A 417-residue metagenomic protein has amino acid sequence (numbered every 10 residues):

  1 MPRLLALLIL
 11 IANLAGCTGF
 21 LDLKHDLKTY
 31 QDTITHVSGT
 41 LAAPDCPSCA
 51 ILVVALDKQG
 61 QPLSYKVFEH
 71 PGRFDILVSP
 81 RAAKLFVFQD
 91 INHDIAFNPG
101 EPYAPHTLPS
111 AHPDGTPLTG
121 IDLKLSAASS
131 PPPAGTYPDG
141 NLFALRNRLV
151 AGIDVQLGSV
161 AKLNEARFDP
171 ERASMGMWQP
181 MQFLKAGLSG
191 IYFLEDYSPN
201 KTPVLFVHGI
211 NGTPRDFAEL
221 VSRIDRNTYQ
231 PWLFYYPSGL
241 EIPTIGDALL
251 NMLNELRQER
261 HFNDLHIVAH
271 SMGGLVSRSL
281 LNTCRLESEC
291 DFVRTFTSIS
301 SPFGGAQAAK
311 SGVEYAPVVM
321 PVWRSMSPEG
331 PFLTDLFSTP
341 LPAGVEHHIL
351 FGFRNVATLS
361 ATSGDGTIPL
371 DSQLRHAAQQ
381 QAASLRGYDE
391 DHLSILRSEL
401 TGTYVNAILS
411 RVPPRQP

Functional and structural regions predicted by a protein language model:
M1-L4: Positively charged n-region of N-terminal signal peptides that target proteins for export
A6-A15: Bacterial N-terminal signal peptides
C17-D22, Y30-R73, L77-P80, F86-V204 (+3 more regions): Flexible, membrane-associating and regulatory peripheral segments of lipid-active enzymes
Y197-D264: Active-site catalytic motif of lipid deacylating hydrolases and related acyltransferases
P203-F206, Q230-F234, H266-I267, T295-I299 (+1 more regions): Structural recognition of the beta-strand scaffold that forms the well-ordered cores of secreted hydrolase catalytic
E219, R278-T283: Active-site signature of alpha/beta-hydrolase-fold catalytic machinery across serine- and Asp/Cys-nucleophile hydrolases
V268-A269, G273-S277, S300: Gly/Ala-rich beta-loop-alpha elbow adjacent to hydrolase catalytic centers
N282-P417: Helical cap/lid subdomain of alpha/beta-hydrolase-fold lipid enzymes that gates access to the catalytic pocket
